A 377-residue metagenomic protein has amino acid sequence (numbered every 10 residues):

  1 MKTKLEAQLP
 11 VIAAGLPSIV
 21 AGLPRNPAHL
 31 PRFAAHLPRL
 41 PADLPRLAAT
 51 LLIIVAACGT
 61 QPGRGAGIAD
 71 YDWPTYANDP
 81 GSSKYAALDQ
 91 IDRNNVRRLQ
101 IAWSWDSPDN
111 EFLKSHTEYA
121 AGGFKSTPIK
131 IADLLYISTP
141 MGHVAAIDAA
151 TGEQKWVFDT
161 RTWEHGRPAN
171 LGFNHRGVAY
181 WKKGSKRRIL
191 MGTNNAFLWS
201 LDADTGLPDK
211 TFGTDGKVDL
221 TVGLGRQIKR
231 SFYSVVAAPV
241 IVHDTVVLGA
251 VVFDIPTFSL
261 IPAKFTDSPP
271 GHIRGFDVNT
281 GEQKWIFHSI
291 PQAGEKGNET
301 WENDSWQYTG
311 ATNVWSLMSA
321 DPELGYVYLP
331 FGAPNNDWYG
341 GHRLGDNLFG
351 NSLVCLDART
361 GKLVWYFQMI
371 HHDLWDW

Functional and structural regions predicted by a protein language model:
E6-P10, L16-P17, L23-N26, L30-P38 (+1 more regions): Intrinsically disordered, low-complexity proline-rich tandem-repeat tracts
P62-D106, S289-K296: Blade/loop signatures of beta-propeller domains
W73-A77, Y119-H143, N170-F197, S231-F265 (+4 more regions): Repeat-blade elements of multi-bladed beta-propeller folds
P80-A87, D109-S115, A145, P256 (+1 more regions): Short, solvent-exposed loop/turn elements at domain surfaces
L88-V96, I101-Y136: Asp/Glu-centered strand-loop micro-motifs enriched in Gly/Pro and often flanked by an aromatic residue
N94-N110, V144-P168, S185, L198-R230 (+3 more regions): Extracytoplasmic/lumenal domain signature
